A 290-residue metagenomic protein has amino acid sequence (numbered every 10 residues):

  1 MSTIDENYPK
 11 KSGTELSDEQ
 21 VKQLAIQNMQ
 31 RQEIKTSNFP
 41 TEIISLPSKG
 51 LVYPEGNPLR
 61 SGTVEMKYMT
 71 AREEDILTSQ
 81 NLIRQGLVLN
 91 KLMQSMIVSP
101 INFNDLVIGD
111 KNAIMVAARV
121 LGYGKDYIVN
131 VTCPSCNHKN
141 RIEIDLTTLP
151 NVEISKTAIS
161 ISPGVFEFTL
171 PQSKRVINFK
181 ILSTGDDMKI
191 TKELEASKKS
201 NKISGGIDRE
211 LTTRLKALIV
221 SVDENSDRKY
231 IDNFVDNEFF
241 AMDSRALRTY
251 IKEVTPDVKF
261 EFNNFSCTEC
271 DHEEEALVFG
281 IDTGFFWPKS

Functional and structural regions predicted by a protein language model:
M1-S290: Long C-terminal interaction/binding lobes of large macromolecular proteins
